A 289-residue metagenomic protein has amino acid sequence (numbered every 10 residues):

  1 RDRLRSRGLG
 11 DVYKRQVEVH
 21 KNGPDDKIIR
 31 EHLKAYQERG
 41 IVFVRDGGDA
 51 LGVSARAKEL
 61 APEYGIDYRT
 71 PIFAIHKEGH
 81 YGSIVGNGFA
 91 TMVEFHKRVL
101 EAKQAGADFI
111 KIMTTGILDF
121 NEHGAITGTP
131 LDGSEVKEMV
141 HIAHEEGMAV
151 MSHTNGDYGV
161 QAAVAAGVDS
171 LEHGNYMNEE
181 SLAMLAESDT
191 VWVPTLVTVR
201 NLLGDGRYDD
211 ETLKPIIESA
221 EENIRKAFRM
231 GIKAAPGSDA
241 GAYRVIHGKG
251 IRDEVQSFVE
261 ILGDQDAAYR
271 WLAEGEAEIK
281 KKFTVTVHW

Functional and structural regions predicted by a protein language model:
D2-Y13: Single conserved hydrophobic/aromatic residue that forms the stacking wall/gate of nucleotide- or nucleobase-binding
D11-R30, R45: An N-terminally biased module of ancient metal coordination in phosphate/nucleic-acid-related enzymes
V17-K21, I41, I84, V164-V168 (+1 more regions): Short, basic, glycine/proline-bearing loop/turn elements
E18, D49-S54, H76-E78, G116-F120 (+4 more regions): Active-site environment of divalent metal-dependent phosphoester hydrolases
D26-H141, V191-T195, V199: Divalent-metal coordination cores built from histidine and acidic residues
A57-E63, D67, T127-G133, K137 (+2 more regions): Short, electropositive alpha-helical surface patch
V93-W192, K214-A235, A267, V285: Histidine/acidic residue-rich metal-binding segments in metalloenzymes
E145, Y208, E218-W289: His/Asp/Glu-enriched, well-ordered alpha-helical/loop segment that forms or immediately abuts the divalent-metal
